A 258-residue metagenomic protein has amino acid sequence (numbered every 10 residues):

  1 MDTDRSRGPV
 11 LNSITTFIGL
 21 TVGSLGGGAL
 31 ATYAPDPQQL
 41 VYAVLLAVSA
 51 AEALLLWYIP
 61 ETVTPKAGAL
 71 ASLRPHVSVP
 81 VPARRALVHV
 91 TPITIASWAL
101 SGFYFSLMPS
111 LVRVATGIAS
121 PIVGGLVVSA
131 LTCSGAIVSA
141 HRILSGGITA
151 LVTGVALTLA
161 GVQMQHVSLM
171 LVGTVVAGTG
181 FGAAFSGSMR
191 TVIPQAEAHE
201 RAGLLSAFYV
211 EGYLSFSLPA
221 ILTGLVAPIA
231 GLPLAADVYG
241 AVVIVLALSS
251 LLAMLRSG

Functional and structural regions predicted by a protein language model:
T3-D4, L11-P60: Helix-loop-helix hairpin linking two adjacent transmembrane segments in secondary transporters
T32-L46, A119-S120, L225-V245: A membrane-interface helix-boundary motif in multi-pass transporters
V48, L55-A69, A253-G258: Helix-loop junctions on the cytosolic side of multi-pass membrane transporters, especially the intracellular loop
A83-Y104, L171, V175-V176: Pair of pore-lining "gating" transmembrane helices in MFS-fold secondary transporters
S106-I122, G224-P228: Short amphipathic helix-loop junctions that connect adjacent transmembrane helices in Major Facilitator Superfamily/SLC
V123-I143, A150-G154: Transmembrane alpha-helices of Major Facilitator/SLC transporters
L144-S188: C-terminal transmembrane helical hairpin of 12-TM major facilitator-type secondary transporters
G187-G240, S250-L251: A late C-terminal transmembrane helix in Major Facilitator Superfamily
